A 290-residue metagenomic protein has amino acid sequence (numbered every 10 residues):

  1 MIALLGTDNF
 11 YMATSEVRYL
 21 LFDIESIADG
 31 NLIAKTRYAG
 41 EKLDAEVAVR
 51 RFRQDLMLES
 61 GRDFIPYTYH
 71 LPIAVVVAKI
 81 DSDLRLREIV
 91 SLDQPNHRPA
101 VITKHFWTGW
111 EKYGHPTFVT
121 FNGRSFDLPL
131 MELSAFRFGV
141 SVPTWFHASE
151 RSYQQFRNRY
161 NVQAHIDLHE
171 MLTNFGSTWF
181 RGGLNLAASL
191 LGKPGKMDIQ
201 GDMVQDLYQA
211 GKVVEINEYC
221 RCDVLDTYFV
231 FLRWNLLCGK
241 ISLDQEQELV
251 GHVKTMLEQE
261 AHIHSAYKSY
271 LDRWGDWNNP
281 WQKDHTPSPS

Functional and structural regions predicted by a protein language model:
M1-S290: DEDD superfamily 3′-5′ metal-dependent exonuclease/proofreading module
